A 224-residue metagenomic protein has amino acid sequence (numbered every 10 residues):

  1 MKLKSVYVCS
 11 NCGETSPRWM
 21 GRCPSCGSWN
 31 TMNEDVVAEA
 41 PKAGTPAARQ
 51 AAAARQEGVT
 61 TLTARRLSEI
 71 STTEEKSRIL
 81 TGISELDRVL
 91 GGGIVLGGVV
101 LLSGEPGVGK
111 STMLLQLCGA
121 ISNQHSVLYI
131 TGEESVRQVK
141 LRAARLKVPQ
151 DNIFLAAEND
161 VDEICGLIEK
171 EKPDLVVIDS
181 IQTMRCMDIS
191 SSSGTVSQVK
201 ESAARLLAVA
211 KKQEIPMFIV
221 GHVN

Functional and structural regions predicted by a protein language model:
M1-Q50, E171: Short, small/acidic-rich helices and loops at N termini and domain boundaries of DNA replication/processing enzymes
T31, P106-V108, E133-R137, R145 (+5 more regions): Conserved nucleotide-binding/hydrolysis micro-motifs of P-loop NTPases
A53-L146, C165: The Walker A/P-loop phosphate-binding site
E75-K76, Q150-E158, C186-K200: Flexible beta-alpha connector loops of hexameric P-loop NTPases
H125, E171, K212-Q213: Helix C-cap/helix->beta junction micro-motif
I168-V177: Proline-aspartate-enriched helix->loop->beta-strand connector
S197-F218, H222: Substrate-engagement module of ASCE P-loop NTPases
